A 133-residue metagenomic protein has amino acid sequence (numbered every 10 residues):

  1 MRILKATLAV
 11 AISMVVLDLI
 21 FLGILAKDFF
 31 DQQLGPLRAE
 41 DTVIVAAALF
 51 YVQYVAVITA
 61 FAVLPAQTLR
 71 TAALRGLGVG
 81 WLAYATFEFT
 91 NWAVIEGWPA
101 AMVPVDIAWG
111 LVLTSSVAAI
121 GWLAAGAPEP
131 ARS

Functional and structural regions predicted by a protein language model:
M1-S133: Juxtamembrane/disordered regions of integral membrane proteins
